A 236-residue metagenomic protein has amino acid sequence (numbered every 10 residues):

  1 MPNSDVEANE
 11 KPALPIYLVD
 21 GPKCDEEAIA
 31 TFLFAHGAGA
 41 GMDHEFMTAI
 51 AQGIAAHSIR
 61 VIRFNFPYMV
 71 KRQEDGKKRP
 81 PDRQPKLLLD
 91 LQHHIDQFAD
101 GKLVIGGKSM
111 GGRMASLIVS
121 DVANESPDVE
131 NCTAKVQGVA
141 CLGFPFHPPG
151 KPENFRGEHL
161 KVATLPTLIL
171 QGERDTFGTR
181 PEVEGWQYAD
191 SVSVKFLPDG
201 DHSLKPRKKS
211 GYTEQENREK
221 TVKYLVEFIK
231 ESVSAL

Functional and structural regions predicted by a protein language model:
V6-L103, L117, P206, G211: Serine-hydrolase catalytic machinery in alpha/beta-hydrolase-like enzymes
I105-G107, L142: Short beta-strand immediately N-terminal to the catalytic nucleophile in serine-hydrolase-like folds
G107-G111, A115: Gly/Ala-rich beta-loop-alpha elbow adjacent to hydrolase catalytic centers
P127-P145: A conserved short beta-strand
A163, I169-Q171: Short beta-strand/loop motif that positions the catalytic acidic residue of the alpha/beta-hydrolase fold
T176-P181: Conserved alpha/beta-hydrolase "acid-adjacent" motif
A189-K205: Catalytic histidine neighborhood in serine/cysteine hydrolases with alpha/beta-hydrolase-type architecture
G200-E216: Catalytic histidine-centered segment of alpha/beta-hydrolase-like enzymes
